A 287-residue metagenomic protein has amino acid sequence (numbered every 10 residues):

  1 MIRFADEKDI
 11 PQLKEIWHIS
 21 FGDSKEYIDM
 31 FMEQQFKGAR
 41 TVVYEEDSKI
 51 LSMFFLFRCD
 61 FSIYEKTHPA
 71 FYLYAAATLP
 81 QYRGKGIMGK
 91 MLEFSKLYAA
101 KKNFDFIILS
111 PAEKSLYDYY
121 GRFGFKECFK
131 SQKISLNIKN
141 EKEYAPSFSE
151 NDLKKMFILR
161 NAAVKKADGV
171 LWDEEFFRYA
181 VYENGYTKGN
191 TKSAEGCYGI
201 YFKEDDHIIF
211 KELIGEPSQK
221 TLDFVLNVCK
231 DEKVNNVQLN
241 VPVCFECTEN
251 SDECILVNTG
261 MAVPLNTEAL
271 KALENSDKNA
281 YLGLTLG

Functional and structural regions predicted by a protein language model:
I10, E15-I63, K165-N190: Active-site rim helix/loop that mediates acceptor-substrate recognition in acyltransferases
D23, Y27-F31, K154-S193, P242-G287: N-terminal charged segments
V42, L51, F57, Y74 (+4 more regions): Core nucleotidyl-transferase/polymerase catalytic module
V43, K49-C59, A70-A77, I108 (+2 more regions): Conserved beta-strand in the GNAT
T78, G84-L97, R122, P217-C229: Conserved acetyl-CoA-binding loop-helix of GNAT-fold acetyltransferases
L92, A99-A112, E232-P242: Conserved GNAT acetyl-CoA-binding A-motif
G121-K142, E212-G215, Q219, V228-G287: Active-site/acyl-donor-binding loops of N-acyltransferases
F123-E212: Amide-forming acyltransferase catalytic core, primarily the GNAT-like/NAT-type and related acyltransferase folds
